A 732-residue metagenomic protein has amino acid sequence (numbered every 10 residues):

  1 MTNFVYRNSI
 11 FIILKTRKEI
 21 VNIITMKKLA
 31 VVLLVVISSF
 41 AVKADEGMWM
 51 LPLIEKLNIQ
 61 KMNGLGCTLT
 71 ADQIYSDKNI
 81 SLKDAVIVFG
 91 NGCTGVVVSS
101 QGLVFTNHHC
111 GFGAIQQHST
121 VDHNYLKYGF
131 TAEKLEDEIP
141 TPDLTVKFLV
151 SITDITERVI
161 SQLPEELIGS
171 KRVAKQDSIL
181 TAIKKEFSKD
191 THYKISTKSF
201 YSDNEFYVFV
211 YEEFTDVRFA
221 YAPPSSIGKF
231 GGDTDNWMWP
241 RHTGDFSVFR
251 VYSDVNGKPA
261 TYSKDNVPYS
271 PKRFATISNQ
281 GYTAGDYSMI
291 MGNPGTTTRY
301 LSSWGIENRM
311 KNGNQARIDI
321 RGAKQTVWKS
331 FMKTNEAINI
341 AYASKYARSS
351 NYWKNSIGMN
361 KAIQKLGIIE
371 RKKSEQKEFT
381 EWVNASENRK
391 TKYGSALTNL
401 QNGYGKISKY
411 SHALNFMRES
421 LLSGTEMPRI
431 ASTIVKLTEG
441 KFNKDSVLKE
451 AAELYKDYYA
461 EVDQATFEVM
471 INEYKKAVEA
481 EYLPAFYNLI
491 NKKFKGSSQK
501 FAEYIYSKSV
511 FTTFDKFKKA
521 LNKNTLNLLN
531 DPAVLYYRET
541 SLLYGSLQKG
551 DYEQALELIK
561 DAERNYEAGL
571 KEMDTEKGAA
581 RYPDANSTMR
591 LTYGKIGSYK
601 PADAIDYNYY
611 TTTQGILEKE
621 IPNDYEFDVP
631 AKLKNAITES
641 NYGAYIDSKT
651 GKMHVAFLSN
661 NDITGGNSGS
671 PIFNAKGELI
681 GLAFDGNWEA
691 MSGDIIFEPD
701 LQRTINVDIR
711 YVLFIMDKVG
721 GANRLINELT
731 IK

Functional and structural regions predicted by a protein language model:
M1-E46: Bacterial Sec-dependent N-terminal signal peptides
L29, L33, F40-K732: Terminal presequence/propeptide segments associated with secretion/organelle targeting and zymogen/polyprotein
